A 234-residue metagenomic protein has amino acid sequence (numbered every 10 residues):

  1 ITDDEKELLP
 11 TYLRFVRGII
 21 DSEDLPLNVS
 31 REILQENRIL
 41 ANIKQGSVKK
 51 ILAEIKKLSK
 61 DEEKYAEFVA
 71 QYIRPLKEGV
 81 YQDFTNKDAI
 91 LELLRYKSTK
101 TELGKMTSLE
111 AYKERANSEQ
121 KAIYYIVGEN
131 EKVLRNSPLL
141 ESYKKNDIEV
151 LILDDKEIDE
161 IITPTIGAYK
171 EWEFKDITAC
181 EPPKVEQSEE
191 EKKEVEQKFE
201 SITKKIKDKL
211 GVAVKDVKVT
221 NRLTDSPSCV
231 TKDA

Functional and structural regions predicted by a protein language model:
I1-A234: Conserved GHKL (Bergerat-fold) ATPase module
